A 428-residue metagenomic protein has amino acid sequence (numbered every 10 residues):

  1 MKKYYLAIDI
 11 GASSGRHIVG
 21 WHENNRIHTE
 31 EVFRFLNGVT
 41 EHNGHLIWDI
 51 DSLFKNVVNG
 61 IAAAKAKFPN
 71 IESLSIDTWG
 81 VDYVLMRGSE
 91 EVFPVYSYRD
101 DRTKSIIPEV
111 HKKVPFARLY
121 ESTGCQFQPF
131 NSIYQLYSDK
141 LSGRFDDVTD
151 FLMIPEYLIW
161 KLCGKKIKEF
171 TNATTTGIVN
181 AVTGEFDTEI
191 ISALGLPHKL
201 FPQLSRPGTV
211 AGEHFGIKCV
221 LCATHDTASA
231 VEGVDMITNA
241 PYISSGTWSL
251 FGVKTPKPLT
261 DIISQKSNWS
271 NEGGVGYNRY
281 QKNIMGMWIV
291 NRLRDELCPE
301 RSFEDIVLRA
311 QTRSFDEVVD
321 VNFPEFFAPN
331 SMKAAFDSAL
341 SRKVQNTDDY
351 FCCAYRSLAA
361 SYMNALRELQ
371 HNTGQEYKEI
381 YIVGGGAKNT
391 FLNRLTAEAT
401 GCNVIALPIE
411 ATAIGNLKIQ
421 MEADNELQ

Functional and structural regions predicted by a protein language model:
M1-F93, D147, I217-C222, T400-C402: N-terminal glycine/serine-rich phosphate-binding loop of ATP-dependent small-molecule kinases, especially carbohydrate
M1-K2, T176-N180, T209-L221: Nucleotide/phosphate-binding catalytic cleft detector across ATP-hydrolyzing and phosphate-transferring enzymes
L6-A7, H111-T123, Y137-T149, M153 (+6 more regions): Active-site core segments that coordinate phosphate-bearing ligands/cofactors across diverse enzyme families
G15-G20, D82-M86, G177, S229-G233 (+1 more regions): Short beta-strand scaffold segments in enzyme catalytic cores
E41-G44, S105-V110, I178-N180, H214 (+2 more regions): Short, charged, surface-exposed secondary-structure boundary motifs
A62, A66-Y98, T123-F130, I159-N180 (+1 more regions): Short beta-strand-loop/turn "lid" adjacent to the catalytic site in phosphate-handling enzymes
N70-T78, N372-G385: Short glycine-rich phosphate-binding loop at a beta-alpha junction
Y96-K113: Short alpha-helix plus adjacent loop in nuclease-associated cores
